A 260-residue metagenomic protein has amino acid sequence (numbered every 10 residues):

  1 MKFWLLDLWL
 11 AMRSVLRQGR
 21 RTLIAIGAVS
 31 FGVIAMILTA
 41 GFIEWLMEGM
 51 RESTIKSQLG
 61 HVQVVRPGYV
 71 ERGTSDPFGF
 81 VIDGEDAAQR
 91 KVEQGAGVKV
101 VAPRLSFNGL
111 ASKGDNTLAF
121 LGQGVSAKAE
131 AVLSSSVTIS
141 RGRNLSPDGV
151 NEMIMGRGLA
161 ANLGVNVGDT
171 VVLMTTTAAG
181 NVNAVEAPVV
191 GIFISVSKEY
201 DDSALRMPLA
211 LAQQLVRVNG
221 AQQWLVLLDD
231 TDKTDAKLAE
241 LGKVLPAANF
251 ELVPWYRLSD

Functional and structural regions predicted by a protein language model:
M1-I37: N-terminal Sec/SRP start-transfer signal
M12, L16, M47, R51 (+1 more regions): Alpha-helical membrane-interface segments at transmembrane helix boundaries
A40-L121, R143-N144, D148-G149, K243: Hydrophobic, regular-secondary-structure patches
Q58-V62, G97, N116-F120, N151 (+5 more regions): Envelope-exposed proteins and targeting segments
V65, V125, M155, M207 (+1 more regions): A conserved hydrophobic position in a structured secondary element of the catalytic/binding core that shapes
A87-P188, Q214-L215: Short acidic/glycine-enriched loop/turn elements at secondary-structure junctions
T177-D260: Mechanotransmission and gating elements of multispan inner-membrane complexes involved in transport and envelope
